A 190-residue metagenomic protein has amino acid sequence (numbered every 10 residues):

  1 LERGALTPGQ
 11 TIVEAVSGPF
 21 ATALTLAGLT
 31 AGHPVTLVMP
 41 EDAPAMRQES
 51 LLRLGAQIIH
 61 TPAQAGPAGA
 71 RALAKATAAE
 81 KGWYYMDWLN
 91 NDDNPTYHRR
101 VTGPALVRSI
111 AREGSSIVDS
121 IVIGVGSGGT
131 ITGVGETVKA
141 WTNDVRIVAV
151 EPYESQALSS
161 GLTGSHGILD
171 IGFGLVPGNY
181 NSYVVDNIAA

Functional and structural regions predicted by a protein language model:
L1, T25-T30, L52, G135-T142: Surface-exposed amphipathic alpha-helices with a cationic face
L6-E41, I117-T130: A short, small-residue-rich loop immediately preceding and capping a beta-strand
A31-L73, T77: A glycine-rich helix N-cap at a beta->alpha junction
V38, T61, W88, V148-V150: Generic beta-sheet signal
R53-A56, A76-A79, T102-A105, T163-L169: Short, hinge-like loop/turn segments at secondary-structure boundaries
R71-A72, A140-A190: Active-site/ligand-binding loops adjacent to catalytic centers
K81-G129, V134-T137, S182, A190: Active-site/ligand-binding-proximal alpha/beta "capping" segment
